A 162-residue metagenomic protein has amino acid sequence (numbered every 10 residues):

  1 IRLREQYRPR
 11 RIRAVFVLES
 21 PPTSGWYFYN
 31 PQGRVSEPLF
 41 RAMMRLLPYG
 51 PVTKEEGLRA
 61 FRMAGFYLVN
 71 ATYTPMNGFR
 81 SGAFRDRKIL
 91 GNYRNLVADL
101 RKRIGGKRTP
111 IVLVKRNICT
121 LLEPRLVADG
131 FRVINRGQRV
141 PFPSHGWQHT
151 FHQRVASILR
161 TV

Functional and structural regions predicted by a protein language model:
I1-R125, D129, V133: A polyanion-binding, active-site-adjacent surface
R45-G50, D129-T161: Short, flexible loop segments at boundaries between secondary-structure elements
